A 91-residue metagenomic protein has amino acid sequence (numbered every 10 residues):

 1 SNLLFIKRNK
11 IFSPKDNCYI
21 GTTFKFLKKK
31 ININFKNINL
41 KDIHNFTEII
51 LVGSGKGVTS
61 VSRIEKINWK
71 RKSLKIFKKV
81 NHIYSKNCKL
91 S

Functional and structural regions predicted by a protein language model:
S1-S91: Helix-start/capping segments and mature chain N-termini
